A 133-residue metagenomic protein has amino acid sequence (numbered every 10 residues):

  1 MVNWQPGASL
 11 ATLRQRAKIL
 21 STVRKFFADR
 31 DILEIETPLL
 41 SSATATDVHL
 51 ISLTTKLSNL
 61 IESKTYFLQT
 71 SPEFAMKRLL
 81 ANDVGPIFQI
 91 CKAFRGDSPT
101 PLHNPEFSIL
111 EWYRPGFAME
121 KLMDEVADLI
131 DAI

Functional and structural regions predicted by a protein language model:
M1-D124, D131: Class II aminoacyl-tRNA synthetase-like tRNA-binding/catalytic domains
